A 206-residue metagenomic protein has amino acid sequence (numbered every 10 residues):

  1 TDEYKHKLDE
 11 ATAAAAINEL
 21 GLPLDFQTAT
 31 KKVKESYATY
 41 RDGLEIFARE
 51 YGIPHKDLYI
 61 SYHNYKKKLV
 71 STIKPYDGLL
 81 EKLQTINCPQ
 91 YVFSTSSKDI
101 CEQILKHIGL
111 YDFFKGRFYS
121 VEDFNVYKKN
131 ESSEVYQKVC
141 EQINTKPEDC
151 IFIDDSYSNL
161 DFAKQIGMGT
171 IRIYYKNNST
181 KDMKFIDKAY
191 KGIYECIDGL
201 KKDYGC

Functional and structural regions predicted by a protein language model:
T1-D77, D99: N-terminal helical cap/lid subdomain that shapes the substrate entry/recognition surface in HAD-like hydrolases
I46, I100-I104, F162, G199: Phosphate- and divalent-cation-binding pockets in alpha/beta enzyme and binding domains that engage nucleotide-derived
Y51, I86, F113-F114, I166-M168 (+1 more regions): Short, structured coil segments at secondary-structure junctions
K56, D112-S120, G167-Y174: Short hydrophobic/aromatic-enriched beta-strand-loop microsegments
D57-N64, K68-S71, L79-I108, F118-V121: Substrate-recognition element of Asp-dependent hydrolases with the DxDx(T/V) motif
Y91, S97-I151: Substrate-recognition "cap/lid" segment bordering the active-site pocket of phosphatases
Y119, D187-G199: Short acidic-hydrophobic, aromatic-tinged amphipathic segments that line or gate anion-handling sites
P147-Y190: Acidic, Mg2+-coordinating phosphoryl-transfer loop and its flanking beta/alpha structural elements, shared across
